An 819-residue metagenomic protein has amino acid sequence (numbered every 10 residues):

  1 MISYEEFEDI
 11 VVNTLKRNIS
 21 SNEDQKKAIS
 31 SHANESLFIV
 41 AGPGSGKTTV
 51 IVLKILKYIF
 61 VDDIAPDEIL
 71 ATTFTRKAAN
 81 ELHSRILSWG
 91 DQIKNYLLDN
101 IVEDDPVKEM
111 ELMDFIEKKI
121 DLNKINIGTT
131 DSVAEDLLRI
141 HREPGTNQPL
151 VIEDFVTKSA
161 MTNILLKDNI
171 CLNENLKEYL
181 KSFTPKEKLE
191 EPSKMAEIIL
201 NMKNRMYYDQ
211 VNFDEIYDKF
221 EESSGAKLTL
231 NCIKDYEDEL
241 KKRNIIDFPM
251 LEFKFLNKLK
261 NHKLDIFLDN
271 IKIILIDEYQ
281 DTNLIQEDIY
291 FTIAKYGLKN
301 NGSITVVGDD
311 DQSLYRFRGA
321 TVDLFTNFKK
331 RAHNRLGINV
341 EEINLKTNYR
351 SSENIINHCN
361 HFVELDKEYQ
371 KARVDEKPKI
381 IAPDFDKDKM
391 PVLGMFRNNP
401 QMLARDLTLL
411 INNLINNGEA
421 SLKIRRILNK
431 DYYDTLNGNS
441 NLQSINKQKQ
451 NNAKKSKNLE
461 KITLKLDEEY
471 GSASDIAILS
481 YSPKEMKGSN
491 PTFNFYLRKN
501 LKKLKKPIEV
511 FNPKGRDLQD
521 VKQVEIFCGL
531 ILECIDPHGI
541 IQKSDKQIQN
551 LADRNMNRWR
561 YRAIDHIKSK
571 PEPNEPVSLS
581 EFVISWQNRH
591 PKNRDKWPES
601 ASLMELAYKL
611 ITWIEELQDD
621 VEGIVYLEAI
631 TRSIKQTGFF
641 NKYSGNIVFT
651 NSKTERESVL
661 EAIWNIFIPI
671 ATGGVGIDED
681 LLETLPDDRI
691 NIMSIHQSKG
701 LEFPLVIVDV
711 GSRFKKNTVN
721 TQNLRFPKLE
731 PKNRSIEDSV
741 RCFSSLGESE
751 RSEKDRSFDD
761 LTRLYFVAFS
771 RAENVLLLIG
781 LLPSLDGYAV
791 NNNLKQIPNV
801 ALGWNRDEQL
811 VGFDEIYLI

Functional and structural regions predicted by a protein language model:
I2-A41, S45, T49-V50, E68-L70 (+3 more regions): Accessory N-terminal region flanking or inserted into the helicase ATPase core in nucleic-acid motor proteins
I2-S84, S88, I93-Y96, I276 (+2 more regions): Conserved motor-region signature of P-loop NTPase helicases/translocases
P66-E190, D323-T326: Conserved P-loop NTPase-based nucleic-acid remodeling module centered on helicase motor cores
K118-N126, H141-K227, Q280, E342-N348 (+2 more regions): ATP-hydrolysis module of ASCE/P-loop NTPase motor domains, specifically the Walker B Asp-Glu catalytic pair
A226, N437-K457, K461-D475, L479 (+4 more regions): Accessory C-terminal helicase-associated subdomains
I564-N574, I584, D687-I690, S739-L802: C-terminal accessory regions
E702, V708-L729, L778-I819: Long, charged, helix-prone linker segments
T718-E753: Conserved catalytic motifs of ABC-family nucleotide-binding domains
